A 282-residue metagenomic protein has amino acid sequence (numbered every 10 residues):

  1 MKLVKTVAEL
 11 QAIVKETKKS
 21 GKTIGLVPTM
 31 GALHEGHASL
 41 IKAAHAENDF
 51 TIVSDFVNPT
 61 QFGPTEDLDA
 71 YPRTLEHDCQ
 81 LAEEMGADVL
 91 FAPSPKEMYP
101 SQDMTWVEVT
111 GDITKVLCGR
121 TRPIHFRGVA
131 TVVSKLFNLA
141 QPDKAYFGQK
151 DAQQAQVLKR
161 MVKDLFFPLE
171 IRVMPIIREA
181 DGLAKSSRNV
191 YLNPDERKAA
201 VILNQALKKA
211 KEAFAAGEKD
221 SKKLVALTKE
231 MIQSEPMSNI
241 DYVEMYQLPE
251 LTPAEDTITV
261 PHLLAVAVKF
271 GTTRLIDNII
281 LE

Functional and structural regions predicted by a protein language model:
K2-M237, I280: Nucleotidyltransferase catalytic core that binds NTPs
A226-E282: Phosphate/ribose-recognition catalytic cores of enzymes acting on nucleotide-derived substrates
